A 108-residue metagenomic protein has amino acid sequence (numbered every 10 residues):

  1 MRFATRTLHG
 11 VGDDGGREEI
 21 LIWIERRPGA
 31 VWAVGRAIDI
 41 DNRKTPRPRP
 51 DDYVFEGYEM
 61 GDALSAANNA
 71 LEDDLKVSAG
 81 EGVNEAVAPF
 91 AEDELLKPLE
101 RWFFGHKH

Functional and structural regions predicted by a protein language model:
M1-E19, G80-H108: Negatively charged, low-complexity tracts enriched in Asp/Glu with abundant Ser/Thr
L8, I22-I24, V34, A63 (+1 more regions): Hydrophobic beta-strand residues in large extracellular and virion-surface proteins
G12, W32-G35, F55: N-terminal non-cleavable signal-anchor helices
I20-P48: A short, structured beta-strand/loop element
G29, R47-D51, F90, L99: Generic low-complexity segments that are intrinsically disordered, proline-rich and/or Lys/Arg-biased
I38-N69: A short, exposed loop/beta-hairpin motif centered on an aromatic-Gly-Thr core
N69-V83: Short arginine-rich
